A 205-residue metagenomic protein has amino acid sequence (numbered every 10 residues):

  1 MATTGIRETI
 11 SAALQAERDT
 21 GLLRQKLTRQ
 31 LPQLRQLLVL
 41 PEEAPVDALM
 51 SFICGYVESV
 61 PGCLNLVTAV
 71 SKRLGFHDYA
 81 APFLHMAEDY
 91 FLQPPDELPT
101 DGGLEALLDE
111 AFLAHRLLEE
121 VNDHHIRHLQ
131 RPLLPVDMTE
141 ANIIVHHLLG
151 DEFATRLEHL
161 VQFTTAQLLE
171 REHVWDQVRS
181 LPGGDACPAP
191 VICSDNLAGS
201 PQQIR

Functional and structural regions predicted by a protein language model:
M1-P82, E119, D123-R205: Terminal, membrane-proximal amphipathic helices and intrinsically disordered targeting/regulatory segments
P82, M86-A114: Membrane-inserting effector segments that mediate pore formation, membrane fusion, or transient membrane insertion
